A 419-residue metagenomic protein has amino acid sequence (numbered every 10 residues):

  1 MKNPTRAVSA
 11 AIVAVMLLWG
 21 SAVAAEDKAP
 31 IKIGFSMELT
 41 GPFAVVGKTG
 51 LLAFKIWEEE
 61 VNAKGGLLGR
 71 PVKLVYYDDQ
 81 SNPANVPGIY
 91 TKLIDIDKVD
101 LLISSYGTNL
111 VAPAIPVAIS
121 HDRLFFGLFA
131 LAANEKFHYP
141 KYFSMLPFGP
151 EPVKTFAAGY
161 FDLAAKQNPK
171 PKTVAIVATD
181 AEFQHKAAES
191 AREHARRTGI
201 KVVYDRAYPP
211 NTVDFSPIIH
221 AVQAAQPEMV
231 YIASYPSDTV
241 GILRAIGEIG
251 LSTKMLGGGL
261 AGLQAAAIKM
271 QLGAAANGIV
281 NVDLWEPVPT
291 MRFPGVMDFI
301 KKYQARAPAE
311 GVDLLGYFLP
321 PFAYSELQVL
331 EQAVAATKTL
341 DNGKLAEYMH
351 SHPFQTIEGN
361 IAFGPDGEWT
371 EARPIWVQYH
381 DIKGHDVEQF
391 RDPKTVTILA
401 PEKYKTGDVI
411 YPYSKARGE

Functional and structural regions predicted by a protein language model:
M1-K32, Y413-E419: Short, low-complexity disordered leader/linker segments with a strong preference for bacterial N-terminal type II
E26-K28, L52-L74, A165-P169, R196-G199: Signal peptide-proximal N-terminal region of secreted/periplasmic/extracellular or secretory-lumen proteins
I31, H350-E419: Solvent-exposed, acidic/polar segments of extracytosolic/periplasmic ligand-binding ectodomains
I31-K55, Y77-A84, Y106-G107, V177-K186 (+3 more regions): Extracytoplasmic "Venus flytrap"
K32, V45-L52, G65-F137, M145 (+2 more regions): Beta-alpha junction/loop-to-helix N-cap segments that form part of ligand/metal-binding clefts
V99-D205, K254-N281: Extracytoplasmic ligand/sensor domains, especially the bilobed periplasmic-binding protein
P147, I246-Y324, A335, F390-P393 (+1 more regions): Extracellular/periplasmic periplasmic-binding protein-like sensory domains
A335-E347: Short, charged, surface-exposed loops that flank catalytic or proteolytic processing sites
